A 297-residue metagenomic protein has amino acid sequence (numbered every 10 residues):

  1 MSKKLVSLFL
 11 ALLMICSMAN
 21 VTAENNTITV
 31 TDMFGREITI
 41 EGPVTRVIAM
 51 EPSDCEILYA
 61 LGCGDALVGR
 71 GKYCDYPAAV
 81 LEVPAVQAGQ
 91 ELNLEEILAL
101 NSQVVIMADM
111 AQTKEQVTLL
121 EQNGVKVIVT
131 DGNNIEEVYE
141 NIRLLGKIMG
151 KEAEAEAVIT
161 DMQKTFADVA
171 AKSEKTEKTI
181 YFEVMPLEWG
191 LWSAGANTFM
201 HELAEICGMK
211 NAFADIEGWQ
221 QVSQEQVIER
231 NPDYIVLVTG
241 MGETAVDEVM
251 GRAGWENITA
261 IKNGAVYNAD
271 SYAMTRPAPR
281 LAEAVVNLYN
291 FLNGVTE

Functional and structural regions predicted by a protein language model:
K4-L5, L10, S17-C55, E152-F182 (+2 more regions): Bacterial Sec-exported substrate-binding components of ABC uptake systems
E24, R46, L92, E137-E140 (+5 more regions): Structured C-terminal subdomain patch of bacterial secreted/periplasmic proteins
M33-G35, P84-E95, I216-E225: Short helix-initiation/N-cap motifs at beta->coil->alpha
T45-L100, V104-M110, M209: A short, structured surface patch at a secondary-structure boundary
E51, D109-M110, V184, I216-W219 (+2 more regions): Short secondary-structure boundary segments
Y73-Y76, W192-W219: Alpha-helical, coiled-coil/dimerization segments enriched in small aliphatic residues
A111-Q122, E229, Y234-R252: A ligand-binding cleft/hinge motif common to bilobed small-molecule-binding domains
T113-E115, T130-L144, E177-F199, E243-T244: Extracytoplasmic ligand-binding site segments that recognize negatively charged/polar headgroups
